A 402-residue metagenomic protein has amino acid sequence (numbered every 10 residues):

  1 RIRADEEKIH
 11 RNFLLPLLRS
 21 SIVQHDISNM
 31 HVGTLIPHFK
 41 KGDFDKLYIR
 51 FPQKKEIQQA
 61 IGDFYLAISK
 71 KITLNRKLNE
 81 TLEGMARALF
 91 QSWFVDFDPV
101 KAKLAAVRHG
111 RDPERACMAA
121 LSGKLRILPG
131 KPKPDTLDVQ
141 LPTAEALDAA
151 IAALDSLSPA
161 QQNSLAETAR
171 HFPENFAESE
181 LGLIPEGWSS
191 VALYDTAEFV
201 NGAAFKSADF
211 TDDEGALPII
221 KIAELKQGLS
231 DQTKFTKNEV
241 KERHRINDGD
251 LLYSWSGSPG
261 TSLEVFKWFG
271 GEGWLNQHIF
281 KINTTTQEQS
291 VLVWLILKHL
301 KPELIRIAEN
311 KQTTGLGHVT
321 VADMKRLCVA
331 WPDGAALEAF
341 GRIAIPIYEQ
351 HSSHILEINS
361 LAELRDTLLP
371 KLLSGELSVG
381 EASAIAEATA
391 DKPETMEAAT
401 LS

Functional and structural regions predicted by a protein language model:
R1, E174-S179, Y194-D209, P218-L251: Sequence-specific dsDNA recognition surfaces
R1-R19, G33-L35, K221-I222, V240-P302 (+2 more regions): A short beta-sheet element
N29-M30, K206-E214, A308-N310: Short coil/turn segments at secondary-structure boundaries
V32-L66, G273-I279, K311-E338: A short glycine-rich beta-alpha junction/loop motif
K46, R50-V95, R126-I151, S164-A203 (+4 more regions): Non-catalytic DNA-recognition/assembly elements of restriction-modification systems
A86-F94, K101, A105-A116, L121: Internal, well-ordered alpha/beta segment that forms a basic, Gly-enriched binding/recognition surface
T389: Short Gly/Ser/Thr- and charged-rich N-terminal loops/segments that act as flexible capping/hinge elements
